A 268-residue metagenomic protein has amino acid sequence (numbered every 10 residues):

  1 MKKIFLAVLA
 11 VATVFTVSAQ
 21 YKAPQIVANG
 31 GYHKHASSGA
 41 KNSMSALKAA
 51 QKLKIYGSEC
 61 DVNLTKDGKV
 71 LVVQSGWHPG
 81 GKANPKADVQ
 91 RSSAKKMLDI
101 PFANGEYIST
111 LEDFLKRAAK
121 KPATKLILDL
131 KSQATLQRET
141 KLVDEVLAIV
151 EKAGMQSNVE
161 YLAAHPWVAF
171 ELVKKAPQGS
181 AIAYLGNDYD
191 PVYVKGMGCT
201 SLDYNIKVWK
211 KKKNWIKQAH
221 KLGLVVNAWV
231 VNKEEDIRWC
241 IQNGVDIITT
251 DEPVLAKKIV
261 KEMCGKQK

Functional and structural regions predicted by a protein language model:
M1-K22: Bacterial Sec-dependent N-terminal signal peptides
A19-K268: Phosphate-group recognition and catalysis centered on beta-loop-alpha active-site segments
